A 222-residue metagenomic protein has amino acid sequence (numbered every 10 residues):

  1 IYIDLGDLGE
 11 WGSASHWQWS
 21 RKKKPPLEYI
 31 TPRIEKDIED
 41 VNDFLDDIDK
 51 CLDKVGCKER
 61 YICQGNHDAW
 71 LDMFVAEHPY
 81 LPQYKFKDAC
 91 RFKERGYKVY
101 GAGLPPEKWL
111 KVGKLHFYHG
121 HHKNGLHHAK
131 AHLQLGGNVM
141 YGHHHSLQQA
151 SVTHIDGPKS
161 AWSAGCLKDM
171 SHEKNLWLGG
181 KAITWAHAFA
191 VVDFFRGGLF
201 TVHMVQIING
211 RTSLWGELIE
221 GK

Functional and structural regions predicted by a protein language model:
I1, P26-I30, K85-A89, M140-H144 (+3 more regions): Glycine-rich loops and low-complexity Gly/Arg-rich segments that provide flexible linkers or classic glycine-based
I1-E94: Core catalytic region of metal-dependent phosphoesterases/phosphodiesterases, especially metallo-beta-lactamase-like
E59, K98-Y100, H116, S160: Conserved beta-strand segments of alpha/beta enzyme cores
E59-N66, A102-P106, H203-I207: Acidic carboxylate-rich catalytic motifs and surrounding loops in phosphoryl-/glycosyl-chemistry enzymes
Y80-K114: Metallo-beta-lactamase
K114-V205: Conserved beta-sheet core of the metallophosphoesterase superfamily
F194-K222: A short C-terminal boundary segment appended to hydrolase-like catalytic domains
